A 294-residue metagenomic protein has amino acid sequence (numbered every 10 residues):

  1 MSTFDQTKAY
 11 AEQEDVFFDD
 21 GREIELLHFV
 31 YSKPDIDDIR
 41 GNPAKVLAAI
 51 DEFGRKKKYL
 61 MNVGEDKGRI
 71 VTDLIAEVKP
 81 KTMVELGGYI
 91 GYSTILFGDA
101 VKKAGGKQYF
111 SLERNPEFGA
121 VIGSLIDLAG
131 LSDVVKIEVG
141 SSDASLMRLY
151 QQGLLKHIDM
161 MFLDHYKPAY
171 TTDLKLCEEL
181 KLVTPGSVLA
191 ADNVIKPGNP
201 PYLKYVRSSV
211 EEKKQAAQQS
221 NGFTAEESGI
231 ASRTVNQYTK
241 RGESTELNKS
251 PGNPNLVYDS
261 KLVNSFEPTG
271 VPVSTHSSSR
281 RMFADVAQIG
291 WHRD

Functional and structural regions predicted by a protein language model:
M1-P43, K57: N-terminal auxiliary segments of SAM/dcSAM-dependent transferases
S2-A11, G88, V134-P200: Active-site segment flanking the S-adenosylmethionine/decSAM binding pocket in AdoMet-dependent transferases
V16, L96, V121-G123, M147-Y150 (+3 more regions): Short, well-ordered secondary-structure micro-motifs
G21, E25, K45, Y92 (+4 more regions): Short alpha-helical
R40-N62: S-adenosyl-L-methionine
K58-M147: SAM cofactor-binding core of SAM-dependent methyltransferases, primarily the Rossmann-like beta-alpha-beta module
A100-V101, I126-A129, G153, L180-K181 (+1 more regions): Active-site catalytic pocket residues across diverse enzymes, especially alpha/beta-hydrolases
A169-D294: C-terminal substrate-binding/active-site "lid" region of AdoMet-derived donor-dependent transferases
